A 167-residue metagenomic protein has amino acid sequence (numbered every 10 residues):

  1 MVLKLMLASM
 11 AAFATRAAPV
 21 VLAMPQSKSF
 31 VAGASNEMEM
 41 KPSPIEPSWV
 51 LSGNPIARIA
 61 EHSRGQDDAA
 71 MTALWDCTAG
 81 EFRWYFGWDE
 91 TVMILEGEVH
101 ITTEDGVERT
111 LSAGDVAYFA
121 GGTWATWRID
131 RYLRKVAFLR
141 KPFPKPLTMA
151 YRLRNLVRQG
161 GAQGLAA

Functional and structural regions predicted by a protein language model:
M1-D68: A short, N-terminal "cap"/entry segment at the start of jelly-roll beta-barrel domains of the cupin/DSBH fold
A57, A70-T72, R134: Intrinsic-disorder/low-complexity, polar/charged segments enriched in Ser/Thr/Lys/Arg/Asp/Glu/Gln
E61, D68-F86, F143: Conserved short histidine dyad/triad with adjacent acidic residue
T72-L74, T91, V116-Y118: Conserved hydrophobic/aromatic beta-strand scaffold that supports enzyme active sites
W84-A113: A short beta-strand-loop-beta hairpin characteristic of the jelly-roll/cupin
S112-A113, G121-P146: Ligand-binding loop in jelly-roll beta-barrel domains
K145-A167: Acidic/histidine-enriched, glycine/proline-rich intrinsically disordered or flexible terminal extensions
